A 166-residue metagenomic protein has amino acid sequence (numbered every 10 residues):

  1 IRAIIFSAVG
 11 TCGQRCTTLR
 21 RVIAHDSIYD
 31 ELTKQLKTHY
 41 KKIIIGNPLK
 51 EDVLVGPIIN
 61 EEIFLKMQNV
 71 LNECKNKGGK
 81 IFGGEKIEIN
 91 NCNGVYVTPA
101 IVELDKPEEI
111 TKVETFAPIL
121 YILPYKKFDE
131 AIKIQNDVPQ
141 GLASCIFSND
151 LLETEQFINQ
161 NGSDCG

Functional and structural regions predicted by a protein language model:
I1-K106, K133-I134: ALDH superfamily catalytic-core signature
I44, N76, I89-C92, Y96-G166: Conserved C-terminal structural/oligomerization subdomain of aldehyde/semialdehyde dehydrogenase
